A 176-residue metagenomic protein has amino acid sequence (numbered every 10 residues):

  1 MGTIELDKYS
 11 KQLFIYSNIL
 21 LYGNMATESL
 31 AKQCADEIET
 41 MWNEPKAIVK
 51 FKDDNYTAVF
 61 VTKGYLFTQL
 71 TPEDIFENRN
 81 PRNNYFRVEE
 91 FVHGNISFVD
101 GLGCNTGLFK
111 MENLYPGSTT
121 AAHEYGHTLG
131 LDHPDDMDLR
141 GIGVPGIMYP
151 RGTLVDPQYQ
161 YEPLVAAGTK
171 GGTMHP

Functional and structural regions predicted by a protein language model:
G2-Q33: Fold-level signature of zinc-dependent metallopeptidase catalytic domains
S10-Q12, T119, P145: A generic structural signal for beta-strand entry/edge sites
Q12, Q33, Q69, Q158-Q160: Residue-identity detector for glutamine
F14-S17, T128, G146-Y149: Structural recognition of the beta-strand scaffold that forms the well-ordered cores of secreted hydrolase catalytic
N18-L20, F91, P150-G152: Active-site-proximal beta-strand/loop segments in catalytic clefts of secreted hydrolases
E28-R140: Metzincin-family zinc-dependent endopeptidase catalytic domain
L102-P116, D135-P176: Metalloprotease/metallohydrolase-associated module, dominated by Zn2+-dependent proteases
